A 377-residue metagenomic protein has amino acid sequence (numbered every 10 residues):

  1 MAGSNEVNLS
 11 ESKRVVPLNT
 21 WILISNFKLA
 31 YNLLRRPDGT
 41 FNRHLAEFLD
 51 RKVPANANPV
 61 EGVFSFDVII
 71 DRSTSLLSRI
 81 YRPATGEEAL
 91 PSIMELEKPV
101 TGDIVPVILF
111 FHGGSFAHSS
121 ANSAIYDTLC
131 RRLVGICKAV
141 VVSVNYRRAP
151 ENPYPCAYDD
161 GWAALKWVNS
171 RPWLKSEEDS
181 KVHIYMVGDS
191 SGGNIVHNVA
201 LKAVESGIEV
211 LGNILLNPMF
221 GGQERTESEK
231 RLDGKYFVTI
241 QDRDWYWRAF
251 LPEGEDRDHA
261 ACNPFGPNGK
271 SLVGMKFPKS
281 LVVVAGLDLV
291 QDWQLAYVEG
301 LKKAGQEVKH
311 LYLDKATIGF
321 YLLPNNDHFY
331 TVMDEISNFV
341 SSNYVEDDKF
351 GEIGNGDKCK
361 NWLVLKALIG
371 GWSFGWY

Functional and structural regions predicted by a protein language model:
A2-I369, Y377: Alpha/beta-hydrolase superfamily serine-hydrolase fold, recognizing
